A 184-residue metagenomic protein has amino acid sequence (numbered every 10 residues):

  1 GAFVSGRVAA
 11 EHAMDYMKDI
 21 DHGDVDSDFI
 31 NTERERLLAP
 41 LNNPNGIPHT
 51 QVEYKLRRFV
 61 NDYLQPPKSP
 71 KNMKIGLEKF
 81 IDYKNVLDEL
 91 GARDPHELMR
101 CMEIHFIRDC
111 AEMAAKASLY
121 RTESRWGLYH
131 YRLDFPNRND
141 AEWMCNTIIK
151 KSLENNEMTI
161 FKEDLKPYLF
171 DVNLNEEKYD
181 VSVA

Functional and structural regions predicted by a protein language model:
G1-A184: Glycine- and aromatic-enriched mobile tails/lids
